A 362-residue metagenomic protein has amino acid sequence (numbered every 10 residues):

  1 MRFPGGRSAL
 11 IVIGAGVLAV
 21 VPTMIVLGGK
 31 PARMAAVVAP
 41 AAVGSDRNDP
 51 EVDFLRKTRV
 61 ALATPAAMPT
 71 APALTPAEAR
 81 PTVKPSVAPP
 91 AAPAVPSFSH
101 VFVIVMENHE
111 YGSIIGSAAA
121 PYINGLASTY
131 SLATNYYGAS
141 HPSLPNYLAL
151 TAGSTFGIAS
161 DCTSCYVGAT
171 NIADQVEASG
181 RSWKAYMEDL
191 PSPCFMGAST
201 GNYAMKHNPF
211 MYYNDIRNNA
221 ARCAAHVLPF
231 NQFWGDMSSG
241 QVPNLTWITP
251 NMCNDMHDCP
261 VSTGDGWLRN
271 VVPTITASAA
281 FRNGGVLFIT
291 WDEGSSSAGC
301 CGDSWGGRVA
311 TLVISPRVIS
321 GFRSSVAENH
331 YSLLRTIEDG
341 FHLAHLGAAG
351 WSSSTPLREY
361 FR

Functional and structural regions predicted by a protein language model:
M1-V17: N-terminal export and membrane-targeting signals
A15-K30: Hydrophobic alpha-helical membrane-insertion segments, chiefly the h-region of N-terminal signal peptides
V26-R362: N-terminal pro-sequences and low-complexity stem/linker regions of secreted or lumenal proteins
